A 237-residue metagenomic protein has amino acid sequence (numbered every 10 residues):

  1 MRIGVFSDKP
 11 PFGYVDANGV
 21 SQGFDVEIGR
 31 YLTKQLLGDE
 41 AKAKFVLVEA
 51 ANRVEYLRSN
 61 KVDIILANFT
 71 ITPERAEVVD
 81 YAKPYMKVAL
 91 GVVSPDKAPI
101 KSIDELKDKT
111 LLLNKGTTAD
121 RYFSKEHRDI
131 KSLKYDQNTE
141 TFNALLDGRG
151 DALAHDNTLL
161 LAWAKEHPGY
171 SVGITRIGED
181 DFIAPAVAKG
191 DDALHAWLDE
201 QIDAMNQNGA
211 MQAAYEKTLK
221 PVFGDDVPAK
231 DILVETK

Functional and structural regions predicted by a protein language model:
M1-A67: Extracytoplasmic small-molecule ligand-binding "clamshell" domains of the periplasmic binding protein/Venus flytrap
V5, Q35-E40, K61, L66-F69 (+9 more regions): Sec/Tat-exported extracytoplasmic proteins
S7, M86-S94, N157, L161-D203 (+1 more regions): Periplasmic-binding protein-like
S7-P11, S21-L36, T70, K87-F142 (+2 more regions): Bilobed "Venus flytrap"/periplasmic-binding protein-like clamshell domains and structurally analogous long
V26-Q35, D104, K115-T117, F182-G224: Extended ligand-binding regions for polar small-molecule ligands
K42-E105, S171: Acidic, polar ligand-binding/catalytic clefts
A43-E55, A98, L133-N143, D147 (+1 more regions): Short helix-initiation/N-cap motifs at beta->coil->alpha
N52-E55, A67-E77, Y122-K125, L146-D180: A ligand-binding cleft/hinge motif common to bilobed small-molecule-binding domains
